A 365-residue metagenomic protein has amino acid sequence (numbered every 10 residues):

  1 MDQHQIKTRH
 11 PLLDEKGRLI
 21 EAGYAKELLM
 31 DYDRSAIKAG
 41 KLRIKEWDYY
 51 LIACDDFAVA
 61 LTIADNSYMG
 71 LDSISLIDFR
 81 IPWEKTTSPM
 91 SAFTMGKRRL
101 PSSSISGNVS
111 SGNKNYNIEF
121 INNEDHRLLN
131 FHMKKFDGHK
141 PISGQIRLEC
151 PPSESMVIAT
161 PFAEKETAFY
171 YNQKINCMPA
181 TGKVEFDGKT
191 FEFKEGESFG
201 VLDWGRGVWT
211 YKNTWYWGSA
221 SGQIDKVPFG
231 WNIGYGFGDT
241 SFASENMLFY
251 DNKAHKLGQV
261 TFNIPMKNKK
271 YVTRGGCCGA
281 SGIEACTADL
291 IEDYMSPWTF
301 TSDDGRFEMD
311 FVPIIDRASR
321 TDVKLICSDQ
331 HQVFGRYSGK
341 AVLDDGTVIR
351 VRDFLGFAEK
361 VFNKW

Functional and structural regions predicted by a protein language model:
M1-W365: Structured soluble/peripheral alpha/beta segments that form catalytic or ligand/cofactor-binding pockets
